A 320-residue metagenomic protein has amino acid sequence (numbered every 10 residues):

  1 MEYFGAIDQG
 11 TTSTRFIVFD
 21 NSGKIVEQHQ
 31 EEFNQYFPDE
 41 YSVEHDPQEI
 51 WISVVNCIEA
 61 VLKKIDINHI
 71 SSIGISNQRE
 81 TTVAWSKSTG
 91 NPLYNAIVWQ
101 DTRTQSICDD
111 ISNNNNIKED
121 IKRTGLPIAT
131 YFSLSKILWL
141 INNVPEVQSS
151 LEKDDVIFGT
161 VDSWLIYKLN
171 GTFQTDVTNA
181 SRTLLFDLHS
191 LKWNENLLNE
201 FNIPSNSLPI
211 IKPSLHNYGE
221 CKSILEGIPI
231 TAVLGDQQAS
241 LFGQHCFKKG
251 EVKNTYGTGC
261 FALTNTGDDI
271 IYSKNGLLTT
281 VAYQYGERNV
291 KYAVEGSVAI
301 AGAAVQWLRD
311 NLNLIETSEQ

Functional and structural regions predicted by a protein language model:
M1-Y94, S106, K122, S149 (+2 more regions): N-terminal glycine/serine-rich phosphate-binding loop of ATP-dependent small-molecule kinases, especially carbohydrate
G5-A6, Q105, S112-L126, F132-Q174 (+4 more regions): Active-site core segments that coordinate phosphate-bearing ligands/cofactors across diverse enzyme families
Q9, Q30, Q78, Q100 (+2 more regions): Glutamine-centric residue-chemistry signal
G23, D46, I73, D101 (+3 more regions): Residue-level signal for inorganic ion chemistry
E59-W99, P127-S133, D162, I166-D187 (+2 more regions): Short beta-strand-loop/turn "lid" adjacent to the catalytic site in phosphate-handling enzymes
I67, N202-N206, L314: Helix N-cap/coil-helix junction residues
L198-H216: A conserved helix-loop-beta module that forms one wall/lid of the active-site cleft in ATP-utilizing catalytic domains
